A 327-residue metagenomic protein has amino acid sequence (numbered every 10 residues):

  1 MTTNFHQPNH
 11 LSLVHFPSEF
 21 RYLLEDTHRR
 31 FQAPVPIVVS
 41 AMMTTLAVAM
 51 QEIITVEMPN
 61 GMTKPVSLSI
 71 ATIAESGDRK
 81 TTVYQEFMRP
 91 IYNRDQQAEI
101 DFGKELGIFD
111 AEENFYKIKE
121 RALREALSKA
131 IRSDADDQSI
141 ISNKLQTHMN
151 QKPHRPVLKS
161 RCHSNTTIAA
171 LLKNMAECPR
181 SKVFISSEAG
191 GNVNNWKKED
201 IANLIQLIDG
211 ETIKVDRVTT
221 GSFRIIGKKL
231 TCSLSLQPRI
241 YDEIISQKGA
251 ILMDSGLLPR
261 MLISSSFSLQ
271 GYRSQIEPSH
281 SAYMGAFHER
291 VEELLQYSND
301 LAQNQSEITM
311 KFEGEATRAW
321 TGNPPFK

Functional and structural regions predicted by a protein language model:
M1-K327: Phosphate-handling catalytic cores of nucleic-acid transaction enzymes
